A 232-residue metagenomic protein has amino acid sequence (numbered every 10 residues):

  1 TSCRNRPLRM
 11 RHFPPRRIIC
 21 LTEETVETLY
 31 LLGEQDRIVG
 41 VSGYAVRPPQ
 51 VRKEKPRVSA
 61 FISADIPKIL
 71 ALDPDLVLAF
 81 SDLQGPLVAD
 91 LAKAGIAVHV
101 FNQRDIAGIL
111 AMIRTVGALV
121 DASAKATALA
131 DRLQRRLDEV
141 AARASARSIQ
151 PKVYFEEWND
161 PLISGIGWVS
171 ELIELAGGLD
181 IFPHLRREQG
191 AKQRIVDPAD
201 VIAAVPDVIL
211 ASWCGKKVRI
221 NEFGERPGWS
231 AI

Functional and structural regions predicted by a protein language model:
S2-I232: N-terminal ligand-binding lobe of clamshell/alpha-beta domains
